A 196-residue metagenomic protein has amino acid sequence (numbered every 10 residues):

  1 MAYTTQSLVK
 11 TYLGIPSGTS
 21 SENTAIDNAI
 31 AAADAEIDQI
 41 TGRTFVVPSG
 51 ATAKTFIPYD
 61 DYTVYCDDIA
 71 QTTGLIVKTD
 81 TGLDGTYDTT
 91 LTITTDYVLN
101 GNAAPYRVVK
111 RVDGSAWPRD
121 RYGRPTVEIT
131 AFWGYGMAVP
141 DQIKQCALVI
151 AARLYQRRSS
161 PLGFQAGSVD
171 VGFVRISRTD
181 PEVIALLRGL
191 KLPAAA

Functional and structural regions predicted by a protein language model:
M1-A196: Divalent metal-cofactor coordination and adjacent catalytic microenvironments
